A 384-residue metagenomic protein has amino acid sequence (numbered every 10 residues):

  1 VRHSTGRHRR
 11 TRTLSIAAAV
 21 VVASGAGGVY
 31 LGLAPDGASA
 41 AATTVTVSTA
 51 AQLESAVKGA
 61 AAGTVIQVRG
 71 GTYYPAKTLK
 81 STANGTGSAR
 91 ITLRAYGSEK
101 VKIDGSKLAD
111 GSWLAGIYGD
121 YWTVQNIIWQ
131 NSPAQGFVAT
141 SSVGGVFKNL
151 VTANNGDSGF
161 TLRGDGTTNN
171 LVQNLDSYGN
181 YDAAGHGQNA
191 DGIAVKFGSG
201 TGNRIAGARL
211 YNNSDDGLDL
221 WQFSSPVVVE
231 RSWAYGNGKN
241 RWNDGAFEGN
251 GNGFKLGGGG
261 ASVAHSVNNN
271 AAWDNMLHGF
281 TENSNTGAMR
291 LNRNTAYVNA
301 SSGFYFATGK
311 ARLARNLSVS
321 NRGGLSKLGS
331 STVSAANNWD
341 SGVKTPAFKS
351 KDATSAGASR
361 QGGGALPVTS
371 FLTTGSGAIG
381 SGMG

Functional and structural regions predicted by a protein language model:
H8, A26-T43: C-terminal region of N-terminal signal peptides and the immediate post-cleavage residues of exported proteins
A41-L79: Acidic Gly/Asp/Thr-rich repetitive segments characteristic of extracellular carbohydrate-active and adhesion proteins
T43, I193, G309-G384: Acidic, glycine- and Ser/Thr-rich low-complexity intrinsically disordered tracts in extracellular/secreted proteins
T46-S48, G70-A76, A83-A134, Y181: Right-handed parallel beta-helix/beta-spiral solenoid domain characteristic of secreted/periplasmic
V68, L93, W122-Q125, G145-K148 (+9 more regions): All-beta strand scaffolds that present successive hydrophobic residues in beta-strands
T78-S81, G105-A115, N131-V138, N154-G164 (+6 more regions): Extracellular beta-strand/beta-solenoid scaffold signature
R94-G97, L114-N155, Q173-D176, A206: Parallel beta-helix/beta-solenoid
I127, L150, N155, N170 (+14 more regions): Consensus "Asn ladder" position of solenoid repeat domains
